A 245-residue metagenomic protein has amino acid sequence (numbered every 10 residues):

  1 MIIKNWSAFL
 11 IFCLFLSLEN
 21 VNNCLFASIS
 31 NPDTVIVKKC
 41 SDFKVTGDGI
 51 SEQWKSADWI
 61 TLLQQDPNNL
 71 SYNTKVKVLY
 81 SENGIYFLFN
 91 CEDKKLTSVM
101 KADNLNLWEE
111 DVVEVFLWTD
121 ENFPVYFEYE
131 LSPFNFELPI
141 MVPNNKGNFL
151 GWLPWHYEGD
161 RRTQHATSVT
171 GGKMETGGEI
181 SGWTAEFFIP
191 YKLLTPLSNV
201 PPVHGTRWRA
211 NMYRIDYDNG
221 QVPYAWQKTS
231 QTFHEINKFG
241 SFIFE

Functional and structural regions predicted by a protein language model:
M1-N5: Positively charged n-region of N-terminal signal peptides that target proteins for export
W6, L16, A27-I29: Intrinsically disordered, low-complexity segments enriched in Ser/Pro/Gly/Ala and basic residues
A8-N20: Bacterial N-terminal signal peptides
C24-E245: Structural preference for beta-rich elements and adjacent junctions enriched in aromatics
